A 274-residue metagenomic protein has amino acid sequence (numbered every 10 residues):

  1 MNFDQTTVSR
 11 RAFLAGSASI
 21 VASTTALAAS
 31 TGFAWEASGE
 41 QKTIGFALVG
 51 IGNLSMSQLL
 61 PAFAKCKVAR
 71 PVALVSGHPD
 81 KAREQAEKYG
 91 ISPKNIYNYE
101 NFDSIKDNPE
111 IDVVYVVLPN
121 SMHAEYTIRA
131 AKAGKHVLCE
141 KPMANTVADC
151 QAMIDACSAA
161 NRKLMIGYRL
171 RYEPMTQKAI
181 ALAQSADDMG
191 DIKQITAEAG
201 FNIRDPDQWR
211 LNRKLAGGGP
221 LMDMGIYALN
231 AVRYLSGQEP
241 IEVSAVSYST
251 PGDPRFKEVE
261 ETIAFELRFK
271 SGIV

Functional and structural regions predicted by a protein language model:
N2-V21: N-terminal secretory signal peptides and thylakoid transit peptides that target proteins across membranes
G16-G90: N-terminal Rossmann-like dinucleotide-binding module
L54, L170-F256: Predominantly a Rossmann-like dinucleotide-binding segment in NAD(P)-dependent oxidoreductases
A73, V113, Q194: Short, Asp-centered acidic motifs that coordinate Mg2+ and/or phosphate in catalytic or ligand-binding sites
P93, A133-K135, A160-R162, I273: A short helix->loop->beta-strand "cap" motif at the edges of active sites that frequently abuts
N95-A156: Beta-loop-alpha module in the N-terminal Rossmann-like domain of NAD(P)-dependent dehydrogenases, especially those
A152-R169, K193: Rossmann-fold dehydrogenase core element
F265-S271: Active-site beta-strand termini and strand-to-loop segments that position acidic
